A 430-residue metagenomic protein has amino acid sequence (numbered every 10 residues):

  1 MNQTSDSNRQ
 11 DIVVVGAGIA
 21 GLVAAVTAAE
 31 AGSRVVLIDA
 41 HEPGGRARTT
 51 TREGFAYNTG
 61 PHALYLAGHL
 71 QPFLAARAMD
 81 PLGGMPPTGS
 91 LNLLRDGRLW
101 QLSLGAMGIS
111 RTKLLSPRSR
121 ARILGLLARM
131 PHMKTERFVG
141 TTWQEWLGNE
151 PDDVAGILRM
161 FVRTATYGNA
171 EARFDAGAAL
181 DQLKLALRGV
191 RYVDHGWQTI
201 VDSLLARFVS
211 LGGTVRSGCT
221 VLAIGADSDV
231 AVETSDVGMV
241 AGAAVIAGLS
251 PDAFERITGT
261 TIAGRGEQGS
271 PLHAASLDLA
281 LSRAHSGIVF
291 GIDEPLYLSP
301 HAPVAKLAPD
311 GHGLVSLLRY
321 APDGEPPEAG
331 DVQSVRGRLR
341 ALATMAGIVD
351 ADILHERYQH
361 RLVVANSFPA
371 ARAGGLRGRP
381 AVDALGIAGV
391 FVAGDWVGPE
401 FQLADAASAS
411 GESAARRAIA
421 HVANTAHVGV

Functional and structural regions predicted by a protein language model:
M1-R9: A short, basic/flexible loop-to-alpha-helix module at the beginning of a structural domain
S5, H301-V430: Conserved flavin/dinucleotide-binding core of flavoenzymes
Q10-L37: N-terminal Rossmann-like FAD-binding beta1-loop-alpha1 element of flavoenzymes
A29-R52: Glycine-rich FAD pyrophosphate-binding loop
E53-R137, E145: Dinucleotide-binding Rossmann-like beta1-alpha1 core, especially the glycine-rich loop that anchors the ADP
S110-L180, L187, R191: Rossmann-like flavin
L180-T234: Helical element adjacent to the flavin cofactor pocket in flavoenzyme catalytic cores
L222-P326: Mid-domain catalytic core of redox enzymes that form a hydrophobic substrate pocket/lid adjacent to a catalytic redox
